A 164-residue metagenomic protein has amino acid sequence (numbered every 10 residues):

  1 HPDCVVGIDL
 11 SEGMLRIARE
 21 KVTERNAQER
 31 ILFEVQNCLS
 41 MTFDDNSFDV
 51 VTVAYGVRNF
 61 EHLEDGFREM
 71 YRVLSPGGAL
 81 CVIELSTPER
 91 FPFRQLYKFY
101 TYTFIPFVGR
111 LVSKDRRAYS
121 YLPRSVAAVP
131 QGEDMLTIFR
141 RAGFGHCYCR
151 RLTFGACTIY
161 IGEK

Functional and structural regions predicted by a protein language model:
H1-M41: Class I SAM-dependent methyltransferase SAM/SAH-binding core
D9-L10, H62, L85: Short beta->alpha hinge that forms the Motif I/post-I loop of the SAM-binding pocket
S40-D45, E61: Short conserved loop adjoining the S-adenosyl-L-methionine
V51-T52: Hydrophobic beta-strand segment of the Class I
Y55-R58: Short catalytic micro-motifs in class I SAM-dependent methyltransferases
E64-A79: A short glycine-rich, Lys/Arg-flanked "PGG" loop and its adjoining helix->strand segment in the class I
I83, T87-A142, Y148: C-terminal alpha-helical "lid/dimerization" subdomain adjacent to the S-adenosyl-L-methionine
L136, R140-K164: Core SAM-dependent methyltransferase catalytic element
